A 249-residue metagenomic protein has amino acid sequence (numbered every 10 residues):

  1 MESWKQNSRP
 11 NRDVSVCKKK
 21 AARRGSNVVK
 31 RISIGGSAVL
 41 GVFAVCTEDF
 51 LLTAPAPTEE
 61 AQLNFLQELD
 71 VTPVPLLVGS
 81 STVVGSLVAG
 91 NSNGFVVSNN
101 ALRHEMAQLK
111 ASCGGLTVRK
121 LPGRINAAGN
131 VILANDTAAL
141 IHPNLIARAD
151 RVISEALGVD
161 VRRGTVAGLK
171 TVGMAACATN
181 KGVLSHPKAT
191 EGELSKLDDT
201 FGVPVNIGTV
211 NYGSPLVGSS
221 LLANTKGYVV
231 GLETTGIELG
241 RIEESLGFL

Functional and structural regions predicted by a protein language model:
W4, V16-L249: The feature marks the mature, well-folded catalytic cores of soluble enzymes
N7, N11-D13: Intrinsic-disorder-associated, low-complexity terminal segments enriched in Asp/Asn/His/Tyr and depleted of Lys/Arg
